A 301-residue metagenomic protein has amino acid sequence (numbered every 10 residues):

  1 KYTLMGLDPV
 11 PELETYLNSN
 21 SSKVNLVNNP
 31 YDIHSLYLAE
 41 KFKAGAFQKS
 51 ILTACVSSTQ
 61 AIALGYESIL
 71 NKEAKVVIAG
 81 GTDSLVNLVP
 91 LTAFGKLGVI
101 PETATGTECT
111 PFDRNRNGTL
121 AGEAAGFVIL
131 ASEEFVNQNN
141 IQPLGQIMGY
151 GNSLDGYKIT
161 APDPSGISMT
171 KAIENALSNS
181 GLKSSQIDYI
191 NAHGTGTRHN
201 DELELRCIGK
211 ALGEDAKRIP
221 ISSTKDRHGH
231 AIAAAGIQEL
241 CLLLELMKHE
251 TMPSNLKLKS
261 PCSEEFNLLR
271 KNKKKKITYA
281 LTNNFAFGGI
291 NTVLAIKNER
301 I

Functional and structural regions predicted by a protein language model:
K1-K49, K96-G98, N200-E214: Active-site-proximal gating segment of KS-fold condensing enzymes and close homologs
K1-M5, A172-S185, A211: Conserved active-site "lid/cap" helical segment
L17-S22, A63, E67, S84-Q138 (+2 more regions): Glycine-/small-residue-rich "gating" segment that lines the acyl/pantetheine channel and substrate pocket
N25-Y31, K49-S57, S223-A233, L258-S260 (+1 more regions): Active-site nucleophile and cofactor-binding loops and adjacent substrate-binding regions of central metabolic enzymes
Y31-H34, A39-F42, K49-D83, L120-I141 (+3 more regions): Active-site-proximal alpha-helical scaffold in enzymes
L38, S58, G65, F94 (+6 more regions): Conserved small-residue
E73-L97, P101-N117, Y150-P164, G194-D201 (+1 more regions): Acyl-CoA/ACP chain-elongation machinery
T105-S180, Y189, R300-I301: Condensing-enzyme catalytic core mediating Claisen C-C bond formation in acyl metabolism
